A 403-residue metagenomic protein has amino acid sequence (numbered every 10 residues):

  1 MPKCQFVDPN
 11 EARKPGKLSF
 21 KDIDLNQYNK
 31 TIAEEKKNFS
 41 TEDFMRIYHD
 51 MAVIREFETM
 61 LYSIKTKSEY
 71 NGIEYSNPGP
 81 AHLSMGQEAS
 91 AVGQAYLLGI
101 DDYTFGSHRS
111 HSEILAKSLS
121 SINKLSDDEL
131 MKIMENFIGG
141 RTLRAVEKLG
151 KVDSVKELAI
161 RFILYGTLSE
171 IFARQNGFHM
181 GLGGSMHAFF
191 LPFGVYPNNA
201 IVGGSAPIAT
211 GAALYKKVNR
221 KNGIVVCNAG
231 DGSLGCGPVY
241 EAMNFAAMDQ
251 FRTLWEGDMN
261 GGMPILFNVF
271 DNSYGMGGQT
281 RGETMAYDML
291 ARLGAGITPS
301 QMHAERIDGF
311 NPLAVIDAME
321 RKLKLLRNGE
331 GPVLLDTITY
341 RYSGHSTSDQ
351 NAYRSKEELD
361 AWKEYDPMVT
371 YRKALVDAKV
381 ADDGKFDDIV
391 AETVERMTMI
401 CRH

Functional and structural regions predicted by a protein language model:
M1-P78, I100, K124-N136, G140-V146 (+1 more regions): Cofactor-/ligand-binding subdomain signature composed of acidic, glycine-rich, tryptophan-containing flexible loops
M1-Q27, K324-H403: Glycine/aspartate-rich loop-and-adjacent alpha/beta segment that forms the canonical ThDP
E34-K37, P80-S84, S154, L158 (+8 more regions): Hydrophobic alpha-helical scaffolding
A52-T59, L98, D102, L168-N176 (+11 more regions): Structural signal for hydrophobic packing residues in well-ordered secondary-structure cores of soluble enzyme domains
S63, G72-I265, M276-Q301: Cofactor-binding active-site loop characterized by glycine-rich and histidine/acidic residues
H82, F105, L266-N268, R306 (+4 more regions): Structured core elements
H111-S112, D271-Y274, N311, T337-G344 (+1 more regions): Glycine-rich beta-alpha junction loops
R220-K221, A286-R321, E364-E392: Conserved thiamine diphosphate
